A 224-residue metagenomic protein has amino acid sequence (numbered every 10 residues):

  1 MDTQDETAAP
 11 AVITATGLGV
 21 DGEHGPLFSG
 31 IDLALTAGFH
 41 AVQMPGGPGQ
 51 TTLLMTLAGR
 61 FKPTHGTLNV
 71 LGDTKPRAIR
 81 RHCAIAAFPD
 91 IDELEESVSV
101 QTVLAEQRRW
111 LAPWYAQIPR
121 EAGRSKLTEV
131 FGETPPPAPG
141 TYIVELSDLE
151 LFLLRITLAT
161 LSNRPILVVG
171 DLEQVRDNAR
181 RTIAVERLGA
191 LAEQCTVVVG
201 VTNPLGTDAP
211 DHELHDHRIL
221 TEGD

Functional and structural regions predicted by a protein language model:
D2-D21: Conserved N-terminal strand/loop that marks the beginning of ABC ATPase nucleotide-binding domains
A15-L18, P26-G38, V42, G66: Conserved beta-strand
L33-K62: Glycine-rich P-loop/Walker A and Walker A-like loops and their local beta1-loop-alpha1 context in P-loop NTPases
F61-D73: ABC nucleotide-binding domain "signature motif"
L71-F88: ABC ATPase NBD coupling module
I85, P89, E95-I118, K126 (+1 more regions): Q-loop/switch helix immediately C-terminal to the Walker
V130-D148: Conserved ABC nucleotide-binding domain
I156: Hydrophobic anchor residue at the start of the ABC signature
